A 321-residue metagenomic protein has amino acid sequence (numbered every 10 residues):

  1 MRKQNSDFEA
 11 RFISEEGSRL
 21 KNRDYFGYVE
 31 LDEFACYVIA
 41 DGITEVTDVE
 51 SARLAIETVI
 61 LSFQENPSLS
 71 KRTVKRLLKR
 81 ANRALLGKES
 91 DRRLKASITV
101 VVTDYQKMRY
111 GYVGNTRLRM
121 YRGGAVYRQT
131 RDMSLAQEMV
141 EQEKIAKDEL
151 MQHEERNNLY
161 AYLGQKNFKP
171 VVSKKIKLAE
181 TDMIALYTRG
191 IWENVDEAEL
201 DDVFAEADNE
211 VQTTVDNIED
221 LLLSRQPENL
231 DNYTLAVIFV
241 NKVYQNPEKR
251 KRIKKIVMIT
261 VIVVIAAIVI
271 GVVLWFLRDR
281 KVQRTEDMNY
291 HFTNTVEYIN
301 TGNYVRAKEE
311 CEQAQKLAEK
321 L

Functional and structural regions predicted by a protein language model:
M1-L321: PP2C/PPM-type serine/threonine phosphatase catalytic domain
